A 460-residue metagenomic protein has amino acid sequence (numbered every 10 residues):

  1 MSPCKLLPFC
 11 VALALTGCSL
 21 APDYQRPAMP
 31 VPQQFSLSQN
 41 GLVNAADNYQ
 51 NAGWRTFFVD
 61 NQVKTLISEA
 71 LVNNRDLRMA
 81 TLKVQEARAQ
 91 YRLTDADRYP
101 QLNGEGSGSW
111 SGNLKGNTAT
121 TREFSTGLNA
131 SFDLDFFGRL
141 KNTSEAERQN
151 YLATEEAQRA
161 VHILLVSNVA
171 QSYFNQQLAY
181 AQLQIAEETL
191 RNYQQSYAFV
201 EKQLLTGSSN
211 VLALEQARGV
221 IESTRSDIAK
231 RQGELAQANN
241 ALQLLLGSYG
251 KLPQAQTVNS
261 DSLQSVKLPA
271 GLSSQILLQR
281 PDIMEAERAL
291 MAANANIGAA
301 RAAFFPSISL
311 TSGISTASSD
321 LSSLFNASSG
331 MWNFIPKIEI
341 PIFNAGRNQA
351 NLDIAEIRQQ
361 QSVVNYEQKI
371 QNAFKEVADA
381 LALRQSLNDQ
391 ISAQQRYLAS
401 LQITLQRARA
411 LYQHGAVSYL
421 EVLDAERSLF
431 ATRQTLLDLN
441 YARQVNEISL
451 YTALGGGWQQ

Functional and structural regions predicted by a protein language model:
S2-V72, R148, Q232-L278, D320 (+1 more regions): Terminal intrinsically disordered/low-complexity segments used for targeting and assembly
S19, L140, E156-L272, L383 (+3 more regions): Periplasmic alpha-helical coiled-coil/stalk elements that build and connect Gram-negative outer-membrane
L37-A45, Y49-F58, S68, S107-N129 (+5 more regions): Small/polar, glycine/serine/threonine/aspartate-rich low-complexity segments that form flexible
T65, M79, E123-S125, Q171 (+3 more regions): Transmembrane beta-barrel architecture of outer-membrane proteins
M79, D95-A96, L134-H162, L212 (+7 more regions): Sec/SRP-type N-terminal targeting helices
L204-S208, Y412-A416, A453-G457: A short glycine-centered flexible hinge/capping loop motif at secondary-structure junctions
N210-L212, S418-D438: Short terminal targeting/anchoring segments
